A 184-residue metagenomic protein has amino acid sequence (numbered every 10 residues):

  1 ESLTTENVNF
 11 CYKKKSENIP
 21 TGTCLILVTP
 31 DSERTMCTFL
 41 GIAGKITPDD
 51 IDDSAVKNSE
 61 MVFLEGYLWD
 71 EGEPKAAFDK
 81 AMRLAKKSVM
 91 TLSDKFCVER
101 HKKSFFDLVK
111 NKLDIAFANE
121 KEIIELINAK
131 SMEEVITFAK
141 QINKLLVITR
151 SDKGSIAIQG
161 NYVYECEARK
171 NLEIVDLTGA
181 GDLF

Functional and structural regions predicted by a protein language model:
S2-K15, I19, V28-E165: Ribokinase/PfkB-type carbohydrate-kinase core domain
K170-F184: Short glycine/threonine-rich catalytic loop with a Thr-x-Gly-x-Asp
